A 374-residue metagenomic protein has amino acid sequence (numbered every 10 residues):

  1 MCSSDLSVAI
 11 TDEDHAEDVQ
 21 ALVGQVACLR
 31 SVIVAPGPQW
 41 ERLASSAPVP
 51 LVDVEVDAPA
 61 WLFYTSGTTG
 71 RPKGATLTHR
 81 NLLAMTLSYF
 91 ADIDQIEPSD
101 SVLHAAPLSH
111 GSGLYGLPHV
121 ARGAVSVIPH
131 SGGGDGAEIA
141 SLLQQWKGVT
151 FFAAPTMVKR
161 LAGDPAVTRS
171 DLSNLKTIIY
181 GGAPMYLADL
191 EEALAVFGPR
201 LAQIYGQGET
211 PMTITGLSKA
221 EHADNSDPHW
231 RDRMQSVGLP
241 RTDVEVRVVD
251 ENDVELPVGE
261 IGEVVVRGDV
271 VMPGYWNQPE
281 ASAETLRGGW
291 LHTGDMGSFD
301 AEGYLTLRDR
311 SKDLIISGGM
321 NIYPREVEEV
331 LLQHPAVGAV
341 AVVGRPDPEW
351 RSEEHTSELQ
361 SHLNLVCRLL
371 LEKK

Functional and structural regions predicted by a protein language model:
M1-S3, E358-Q360, L365-C367, K374: Short, small-residue-biased leader/transition segments that mark boundaries at the very start of proteins
A9-T11, F151, G268, P273-G274 (+4 more regions): AMP-binding/adenylate-forming catalytic core of the ANL superfamily
A16-D57, R71: ANL superfamily adenylate-forming
A47-Y64, R71, Q95-S101, T242-V244: Conserved pre-ATP/AMP-binding loop-to-beta segment of ANL
A60-L87: Conserved AMP-binding A3 loop
L83-S101, S109-V149, D164: Conserved AMP-binding/adenylation subdomain of ANL enzymes
A121-A124, G148-A153, A162-D232, E245: Gly/Ser/Thr-rich phosphate-binding loop
S236-D243, V254-T285, I322: Conserved ATP/PPi-binding loop(s) of AMP-dependent carboxylate-activating enzymes
